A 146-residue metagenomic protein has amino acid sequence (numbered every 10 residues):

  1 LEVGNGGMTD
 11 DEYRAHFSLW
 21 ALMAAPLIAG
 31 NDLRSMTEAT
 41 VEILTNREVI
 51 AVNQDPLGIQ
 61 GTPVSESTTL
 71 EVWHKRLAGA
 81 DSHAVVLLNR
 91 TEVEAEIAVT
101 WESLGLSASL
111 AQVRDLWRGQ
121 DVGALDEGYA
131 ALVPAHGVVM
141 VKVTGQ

Functional and structural regions predicted by a protein language model:
L1-D32: Glycan-recognition surfaces
G7-T9, L70-R76, G128-Y129: Generic recognition of flexible, low-complexity loop/linker segments
S18, N31-E66, V93: Active-site-proximal helices and loops of the catalytic beta/alpha 8
W20-M23, I28-G30, E66-L106, H136: Carbohydrate-binding surface patches
R34, L57, G79, R90-V93 (+2 more regions): Short, glycine-/Ser/Thr-/acidic-enriched flexible segments
V85-V86, V122-A124: Exposed regions on extracellular, virion, or secretory-pathway luminal proteins
E102-G119: Solvent-exposed beta-hairpin/edge-strand motifs
G123-Q146: C-terminal beta-strand-rich structural cap/linker in extracellular carbohydrate-active enzymes
